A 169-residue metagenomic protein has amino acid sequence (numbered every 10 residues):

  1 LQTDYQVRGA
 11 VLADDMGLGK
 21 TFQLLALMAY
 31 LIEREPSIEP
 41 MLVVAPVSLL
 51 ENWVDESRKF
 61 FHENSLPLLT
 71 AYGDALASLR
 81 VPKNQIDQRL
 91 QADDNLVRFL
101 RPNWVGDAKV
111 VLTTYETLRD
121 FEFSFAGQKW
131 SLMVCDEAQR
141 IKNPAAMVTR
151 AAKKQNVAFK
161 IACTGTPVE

Functional and structural regions predicted by a protein language model:
L1-E169: ASCE P-loop NTPase motor core, strongest for the SF2 helicase catalytic module
